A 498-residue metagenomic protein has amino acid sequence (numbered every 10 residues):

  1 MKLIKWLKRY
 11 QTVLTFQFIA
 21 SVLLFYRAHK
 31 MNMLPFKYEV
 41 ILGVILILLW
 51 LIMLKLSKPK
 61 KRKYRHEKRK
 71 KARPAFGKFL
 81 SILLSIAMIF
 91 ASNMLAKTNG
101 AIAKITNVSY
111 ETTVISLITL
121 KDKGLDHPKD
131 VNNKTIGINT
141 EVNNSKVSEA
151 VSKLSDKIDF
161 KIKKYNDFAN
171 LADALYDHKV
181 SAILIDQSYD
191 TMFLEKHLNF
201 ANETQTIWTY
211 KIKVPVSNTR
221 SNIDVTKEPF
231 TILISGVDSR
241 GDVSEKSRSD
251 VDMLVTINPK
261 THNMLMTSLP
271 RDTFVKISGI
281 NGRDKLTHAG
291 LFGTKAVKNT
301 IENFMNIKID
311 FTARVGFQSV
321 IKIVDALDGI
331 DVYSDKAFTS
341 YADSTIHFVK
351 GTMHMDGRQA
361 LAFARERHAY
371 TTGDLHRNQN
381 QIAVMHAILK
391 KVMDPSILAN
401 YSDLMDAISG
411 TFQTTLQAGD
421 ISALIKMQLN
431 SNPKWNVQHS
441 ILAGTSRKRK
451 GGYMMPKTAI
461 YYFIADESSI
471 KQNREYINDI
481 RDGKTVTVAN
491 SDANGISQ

Functional and structural regions predicted by a protein language model:
M1-L3: Short, Lys/Arg-rich, polar N-terminal cytosolic tail immediately upstream of the first transmembrane signal-anchor
K5, R9, L34, H66-F76 (+1 more regions): Membrane-interfacial loop-to-transmembrane-helix junctions in polytopic alpha-helical membrane proteins
K5-S57: Membrane-embedded alpha-helical segments of integral membrane proteins
K30, P59-R65, M94-K97: Juxtamembrane transmembrane-helix termini
L42-S81: Cytosolic-side transmembrane helix boundary signature
G77-K104: Transmembrane alpha-helices and immediately adjacent membrane-cytoplasm interface residues in multi-pass integral
M88, D130-N133: Hydrophobic alpha-helical membrane segments
T106, Y110-T113, I118-K121, H127-P128 (+1 more regions): Non-catalytic, solvent-exposed segments at the cell envelope interface
